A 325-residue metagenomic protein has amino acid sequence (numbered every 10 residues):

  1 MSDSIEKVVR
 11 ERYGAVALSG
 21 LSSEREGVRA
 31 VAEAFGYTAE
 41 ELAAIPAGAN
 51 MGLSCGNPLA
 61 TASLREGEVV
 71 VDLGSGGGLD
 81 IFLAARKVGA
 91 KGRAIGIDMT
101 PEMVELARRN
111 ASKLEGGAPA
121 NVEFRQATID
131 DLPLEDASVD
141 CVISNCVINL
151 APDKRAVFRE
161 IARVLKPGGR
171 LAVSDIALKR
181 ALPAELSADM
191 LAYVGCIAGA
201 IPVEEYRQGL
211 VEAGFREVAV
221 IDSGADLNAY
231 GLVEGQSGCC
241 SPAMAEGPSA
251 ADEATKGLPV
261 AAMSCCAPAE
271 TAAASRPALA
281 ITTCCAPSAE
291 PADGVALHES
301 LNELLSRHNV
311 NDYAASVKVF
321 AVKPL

Functional and structural regions predicted by a protein language model:
M1-A34: N-terminal auxiliary segments of SAM/dcSAM-dependent transferases
R29-V69, L73, D80-K87, L106: Conserved alpha-helix/loop element of class I SAM-dependent methyltransferases that forms part of the SAM/SAH-binding
R65-D131, A156: Class I SAM-dependent methyltransferase SAM/SAH-binding core
V70, V142-I143: Hydrophobic beta-strand segment of the Class I
R155-R170: A short glycine-rich, Lys/Arg-flanked "PGG" loop and its adjoining helix->strand segment in the class I
A177-I197, Q208: Short, glycine-/aromatic-enriched active-site segment of Class I SAM-dependent methyltransferases
G199-G214, V218: Short alpha-helix
A213-L325: C-terminal lobe and adjacent flexible extensions of AdoMet/dcAdoMet transferase-like proteins
